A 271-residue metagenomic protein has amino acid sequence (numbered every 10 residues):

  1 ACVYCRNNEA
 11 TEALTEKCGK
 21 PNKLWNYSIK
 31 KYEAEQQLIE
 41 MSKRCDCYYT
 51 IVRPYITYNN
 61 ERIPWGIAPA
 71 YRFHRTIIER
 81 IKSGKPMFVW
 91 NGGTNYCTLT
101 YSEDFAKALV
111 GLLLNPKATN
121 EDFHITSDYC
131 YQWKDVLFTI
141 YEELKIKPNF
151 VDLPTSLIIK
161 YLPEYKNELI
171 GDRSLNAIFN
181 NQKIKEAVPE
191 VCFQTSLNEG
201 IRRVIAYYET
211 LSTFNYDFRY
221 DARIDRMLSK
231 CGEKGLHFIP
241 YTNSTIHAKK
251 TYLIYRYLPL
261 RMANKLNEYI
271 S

Functional and structural regions predicted by a protein language model:
A1-N26, E40-C45, R62: Active-site "gating" loop of Rossmann-like NAD(P)-dependent oxidoreductase/epimerase domains
N22-I51, F73, K82: Active-site Tyr-X1-5-Lys
C45, N59-T76, G111-F123, I146-K147: Glycine/proline-rich active-site loop of Rossmann-fold NAD(P)-dependent oxidoreductases
N59, V89-N95, F123-C130, Y141 (+3 more regions): Glycine-rich Rossmann NAD(P)(H)-binding loop
I77-T100: A conserved pocket-lining segment of Rossmann-fold NAD(P)-dependent short-chain dehydrogenase/reductase
T98-F105, S196: A conserved structural motif in NAD(P)-dependent oxidoreductases
S102, I159-V191, T210-F214, D225: Conserved C-terminal active-site "lid" loop/helix of NAD(P)H-dependent oxidoreductases that clamps the redox cofactor
G111-L169, N181, R203, L228-H247 (+2 more regions): Mid/C-terminal beta-alpha module of Rossmann-like enzyme folds, strongest in SDR-family dehydrogenases/epimerases
